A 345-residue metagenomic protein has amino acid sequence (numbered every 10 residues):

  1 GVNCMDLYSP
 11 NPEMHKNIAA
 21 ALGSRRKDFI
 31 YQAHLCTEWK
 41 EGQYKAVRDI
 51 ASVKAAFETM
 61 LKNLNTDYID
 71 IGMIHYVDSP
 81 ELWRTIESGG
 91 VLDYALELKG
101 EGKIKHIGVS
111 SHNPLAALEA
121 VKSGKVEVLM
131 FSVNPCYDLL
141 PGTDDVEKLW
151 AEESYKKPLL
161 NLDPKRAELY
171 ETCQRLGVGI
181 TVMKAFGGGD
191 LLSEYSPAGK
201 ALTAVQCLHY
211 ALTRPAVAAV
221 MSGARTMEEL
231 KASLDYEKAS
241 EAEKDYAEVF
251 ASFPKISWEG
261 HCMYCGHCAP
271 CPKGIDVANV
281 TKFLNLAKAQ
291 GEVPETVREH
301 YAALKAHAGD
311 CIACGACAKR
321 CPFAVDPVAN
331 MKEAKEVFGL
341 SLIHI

Functional and structural regions predicted by a protein language model:
G1-L35, Y94, G100: N-terminal binding-site loop/beta-alpha segment at the start of enzyme catalytic domains that lines or forms
A19-I30, K62-T66, V121-G124, R175: Acidic (Asp/Glu)-rich catalytic clusters
S24-A51, H75-D78: Structural motif corresponding to the early beta-alpha repeats
L61-L82: Active-site groove signature of glycoside hydrolases
V77-N279, A289-Q290, P294-A303, A329: Beta/alpha (TIM)-barrel catalytic core signal, keyed to glycine-rich beta->alpha loops juxtaposed to Asp/Glu that bind
G260-G274, A308-F323: Local cysteine-cluster metal-coordination motifs and their immediate loop/turn environment, predominantly Fe-S cluster
K273-K288, K319-V337: Iron-sulfur (Fe-S) cluster-binding segments and ferredoxin-like electron-carrier domains, especially [2Fe-2S]
I343-I345: Conserved small/polar residues in nucleotide/adenosyl-binding loops
